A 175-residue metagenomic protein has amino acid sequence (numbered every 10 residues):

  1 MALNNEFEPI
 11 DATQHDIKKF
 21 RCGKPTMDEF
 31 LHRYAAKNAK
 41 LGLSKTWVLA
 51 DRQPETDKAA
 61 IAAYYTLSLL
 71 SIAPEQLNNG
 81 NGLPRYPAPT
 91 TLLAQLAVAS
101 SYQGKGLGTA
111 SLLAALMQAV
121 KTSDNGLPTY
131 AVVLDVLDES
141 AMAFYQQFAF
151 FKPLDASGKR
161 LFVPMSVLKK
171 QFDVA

Functional and structural regions predicted by a protein language model:
M1-K105, T109-A175: Non-catalytic substrate-recognition and accessory regions of acyl/acetyltransferase enzymes
